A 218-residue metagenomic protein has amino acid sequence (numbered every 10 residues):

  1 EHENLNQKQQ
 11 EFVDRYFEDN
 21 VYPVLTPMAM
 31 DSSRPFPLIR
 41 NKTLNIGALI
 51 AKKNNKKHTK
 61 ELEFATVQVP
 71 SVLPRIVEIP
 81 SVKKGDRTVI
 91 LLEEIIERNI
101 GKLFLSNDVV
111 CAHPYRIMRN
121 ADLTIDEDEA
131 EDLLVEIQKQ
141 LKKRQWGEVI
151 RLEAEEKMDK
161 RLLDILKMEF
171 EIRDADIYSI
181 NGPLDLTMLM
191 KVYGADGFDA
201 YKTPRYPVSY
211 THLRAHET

Functional and structural regions predicted by a protein language model:
E1: Extended, charge-enriched "interface" segments that sit outside catalytic cores
L5-S209: Duplex nucleic acid-engaging cores and interfaces of nucleic-acid transaction enzymes
T211-T218: Conserved small/polar residues in nucleotide/adenosyl-binding loops
